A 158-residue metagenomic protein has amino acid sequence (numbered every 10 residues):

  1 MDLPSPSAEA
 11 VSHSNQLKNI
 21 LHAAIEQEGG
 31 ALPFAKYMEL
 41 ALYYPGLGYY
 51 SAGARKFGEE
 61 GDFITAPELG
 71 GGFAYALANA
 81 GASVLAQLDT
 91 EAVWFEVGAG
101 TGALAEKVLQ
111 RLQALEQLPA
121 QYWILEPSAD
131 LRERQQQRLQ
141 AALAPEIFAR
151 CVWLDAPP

Functional and structural regions predicted by a protein language model:
M1-V97, T101-P157: Rossmann-like AdoMet
